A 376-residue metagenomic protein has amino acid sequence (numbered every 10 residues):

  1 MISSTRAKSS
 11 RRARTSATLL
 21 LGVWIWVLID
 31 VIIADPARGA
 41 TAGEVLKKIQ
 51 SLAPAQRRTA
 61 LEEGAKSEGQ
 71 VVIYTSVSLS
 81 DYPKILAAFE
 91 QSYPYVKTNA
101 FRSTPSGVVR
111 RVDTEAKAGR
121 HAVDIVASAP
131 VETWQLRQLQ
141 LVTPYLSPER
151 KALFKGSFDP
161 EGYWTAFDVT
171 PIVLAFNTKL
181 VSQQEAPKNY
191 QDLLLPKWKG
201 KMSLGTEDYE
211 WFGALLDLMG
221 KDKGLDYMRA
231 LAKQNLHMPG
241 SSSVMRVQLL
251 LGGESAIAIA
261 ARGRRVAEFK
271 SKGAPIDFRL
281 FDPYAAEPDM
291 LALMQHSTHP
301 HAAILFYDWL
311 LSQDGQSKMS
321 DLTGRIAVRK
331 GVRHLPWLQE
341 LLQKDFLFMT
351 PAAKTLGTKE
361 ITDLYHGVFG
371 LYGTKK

Functional and structural regions predicted by a protein language model:
G39-V72, Q91, L194-G200: Immediate post-signal peptide segment of exported/extracytoplasmic ligand-binding proteins
V72-A87, T98-A116, R120-E254: Extracytoplasmic ligand-binding site segments that recognize negatively charged/polar headgroups
I85, Y227-A230, T298-L310, K318-M319: Short amphipathic alpha-helical coupling segments at ligand-binding clamshell hinges and other catalytic/signaling
V131-Q135, A256-P275: A ligand-binding cleft/hinge motif common to bilobed small-molecule-binding domains
K155-G156, V169-T170, M228-K233, H237-G240 (+2 more regions): Periplasmic-binding protein-like
A175-L180, L216-L218, E287-P300, K318-M319: A bilobed periplasmic-binding-protein/Venus flytrap-type ligand-binding module shared by bacterial periplasmic
W198-E207, L310-R333: Periplasmic-binding protein-like
H334-K376: Extracellular/periplasmic bilobal clamshell ligand-binding domains
